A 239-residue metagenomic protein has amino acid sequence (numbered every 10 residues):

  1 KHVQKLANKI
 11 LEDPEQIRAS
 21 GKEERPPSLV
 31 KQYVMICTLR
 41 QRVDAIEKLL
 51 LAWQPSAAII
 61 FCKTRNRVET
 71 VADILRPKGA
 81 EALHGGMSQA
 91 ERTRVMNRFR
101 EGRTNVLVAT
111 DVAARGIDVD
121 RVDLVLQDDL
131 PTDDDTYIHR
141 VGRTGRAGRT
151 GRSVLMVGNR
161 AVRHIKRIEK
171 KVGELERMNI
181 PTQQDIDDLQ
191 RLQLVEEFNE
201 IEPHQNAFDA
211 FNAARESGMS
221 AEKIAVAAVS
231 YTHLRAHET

Functional and structural regions predicted by a protein language model:
K1-A19: Post-DEXD/H (motif II) to motif III coupling segment of the RecA-like Helicase ATP-binding lobe
Y33-I59, K63: Conserved interdomain hinge at the start of the Helicase C-terminal
P55, R149-E238: Arginine-glycine-biased low-complexity disordered regions
S56-A57, R103-V106: Loop/turn-to-beta-strand initiation segments
C62-N66, A82-R92, V112: Conserved helicase motor
N66-A82: Conserved helicase motor "Helicase C" RecA-like lobe of SF1/SF2 P-loop NTPases
G79, G85-M87, T104-N105, D111-R163: Conserved RecA-like helicase motor core of SF1/SF2 enzymes
V95-T104: Conserved motor-coupling elements within RecA-like helicase/translocase cores
